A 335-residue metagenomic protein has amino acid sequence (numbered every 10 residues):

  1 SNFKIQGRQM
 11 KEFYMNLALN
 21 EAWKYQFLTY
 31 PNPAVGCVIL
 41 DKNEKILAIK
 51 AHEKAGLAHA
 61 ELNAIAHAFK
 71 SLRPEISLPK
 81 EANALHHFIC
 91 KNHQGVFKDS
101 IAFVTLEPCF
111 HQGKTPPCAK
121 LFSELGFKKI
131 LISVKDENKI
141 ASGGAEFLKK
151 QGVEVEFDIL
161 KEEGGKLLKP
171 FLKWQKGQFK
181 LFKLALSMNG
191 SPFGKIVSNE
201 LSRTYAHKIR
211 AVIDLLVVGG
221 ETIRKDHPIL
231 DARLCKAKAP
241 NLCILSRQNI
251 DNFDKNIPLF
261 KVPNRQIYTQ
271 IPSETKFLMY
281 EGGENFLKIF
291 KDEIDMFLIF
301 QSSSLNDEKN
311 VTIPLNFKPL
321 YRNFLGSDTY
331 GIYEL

Functional and structural regions predicted by a protein language model:
G7-T29, A82-D99, H111-L335: Zinc-dependent deaminase
A34-K42, K183-A185, G331: Short beta-strand scaffold segments in enzyme catalytic cores
A48-K50: Short hydrophobic alpha-helix segments
H52-E53, N199: A generic structural motif
K54-H67, R203-T204: A short, polar/charged loop-to-alpha-helix boundary motif
E61-F103: Flexible, acidic active-site loops/lids enriched in D/E/S/T/G that coordinate Mg2+ and/or position polar
